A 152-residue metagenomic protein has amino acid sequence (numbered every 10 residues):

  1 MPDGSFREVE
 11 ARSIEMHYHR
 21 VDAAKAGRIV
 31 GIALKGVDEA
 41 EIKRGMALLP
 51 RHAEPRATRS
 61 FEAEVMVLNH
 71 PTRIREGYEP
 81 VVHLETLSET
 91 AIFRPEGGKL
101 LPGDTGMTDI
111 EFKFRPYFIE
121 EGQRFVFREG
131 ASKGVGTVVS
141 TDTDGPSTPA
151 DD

Functional and structural regions predicted by a protein language model:
M1-D152: C-terminal effector/interaction modules appended to NTPase cores
